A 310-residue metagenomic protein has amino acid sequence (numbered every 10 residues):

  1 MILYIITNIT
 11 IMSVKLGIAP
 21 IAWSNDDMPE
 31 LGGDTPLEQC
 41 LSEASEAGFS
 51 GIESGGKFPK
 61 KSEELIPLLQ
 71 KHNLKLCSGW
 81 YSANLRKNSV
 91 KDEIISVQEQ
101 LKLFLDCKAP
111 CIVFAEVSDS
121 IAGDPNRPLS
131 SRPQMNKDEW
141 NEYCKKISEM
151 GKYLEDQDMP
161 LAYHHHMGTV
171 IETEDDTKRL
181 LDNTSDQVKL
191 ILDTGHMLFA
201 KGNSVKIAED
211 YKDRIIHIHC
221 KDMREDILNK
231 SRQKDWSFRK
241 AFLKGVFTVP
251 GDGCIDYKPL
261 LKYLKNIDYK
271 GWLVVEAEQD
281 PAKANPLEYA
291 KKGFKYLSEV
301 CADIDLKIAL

Functional and structural regions predicted by a protein language model:
S13, S42-E46, K60-S78, E99-A109 (+4 more regions): Acidic (Asp/Glu)-rich catalytic clusters
V14-P20, I52-S54, L76-Y81, I112-F114 (+4 more regions): Hydrophobic faces of well-ordered beta-strands that scaffold small-molecule active sites in alpha/beta enzyme cores
I18, A44, I52, L69 (+6 more regions): Conserved, mostly hydrophobic/aromatic
A22-T35, L85-E93, R132-E139, V249: Active-site mouth loops of central-metabolism enzymes
P29-E43, E93-L103, A200-A208, Y257: Short, acidic/polar
L31-T35, S118-L129, I227-K240: Short, flexible, mixed-charge acidic loops at enzyme active sites
I52, K145-C254, I304-A309: Acidic/histidine-rich catalytic cores of soluble enzymes
V90-K189: Active-site acidic/histidine proton-transfer and metal-coordination neighborhood in alpha/beta enzyme cores
